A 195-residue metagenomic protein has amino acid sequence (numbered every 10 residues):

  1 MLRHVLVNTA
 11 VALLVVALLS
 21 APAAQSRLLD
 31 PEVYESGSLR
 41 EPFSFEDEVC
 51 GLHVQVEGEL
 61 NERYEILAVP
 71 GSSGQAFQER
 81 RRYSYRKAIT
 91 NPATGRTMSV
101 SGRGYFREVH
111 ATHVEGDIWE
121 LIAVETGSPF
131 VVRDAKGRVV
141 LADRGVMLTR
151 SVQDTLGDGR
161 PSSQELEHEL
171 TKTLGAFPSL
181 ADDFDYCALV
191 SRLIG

Functional and structural regions predicted by a protein language model:
M1-Q25: Secretory targeting and sorting signals
S26-G195: Beta-strand-enriched cores of mature, soluble protein domains
